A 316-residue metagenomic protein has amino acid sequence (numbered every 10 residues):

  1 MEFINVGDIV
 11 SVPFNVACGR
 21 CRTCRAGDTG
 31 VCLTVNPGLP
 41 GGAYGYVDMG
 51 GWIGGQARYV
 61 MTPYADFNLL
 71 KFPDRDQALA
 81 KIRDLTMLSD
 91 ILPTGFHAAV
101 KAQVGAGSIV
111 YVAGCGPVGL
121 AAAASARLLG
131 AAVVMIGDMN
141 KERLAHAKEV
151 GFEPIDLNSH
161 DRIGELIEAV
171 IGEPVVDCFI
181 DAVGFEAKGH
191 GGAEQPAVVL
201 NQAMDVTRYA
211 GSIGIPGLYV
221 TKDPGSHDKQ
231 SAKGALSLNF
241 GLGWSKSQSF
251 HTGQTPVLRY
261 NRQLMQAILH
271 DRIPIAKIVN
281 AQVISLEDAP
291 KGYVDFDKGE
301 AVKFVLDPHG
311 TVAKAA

Functional and structural regions predicted by a protein language model:
M1-V16, P73-K81: A glycine-/small-residue-rich N-terminal strand-loop-strand element that serves as the cofactor-binding glycine loop
C18-A113: NAD(P)H dinucleotide-binding glycine-rich loop of Rossmann-like/cofactor-binding domains, especially the beta1-alpha1
A102-V104, A145-S247, P290, A313-A316: Glycine-rich cofactor phosphate-binding loops and adjacent beta1-alpha1 units of small-molecule cofactor enzyme domains
G119-L120: N-terminal Rossmann-fold NAD(P) dinucleotide-binding loop
L128-V133: Conserved S-adenosyl-L-methionine
D138-M139: Conserved acidic E/D residue at the C-terminus of a beta-strand in Rossmann-like folds
H160, P174, G191, Q254-A316: C-terminal hydrophobic helical "lid"/dimerization subdomain of Rossmann-like NAD(P)H-dependent oxidoreductases
